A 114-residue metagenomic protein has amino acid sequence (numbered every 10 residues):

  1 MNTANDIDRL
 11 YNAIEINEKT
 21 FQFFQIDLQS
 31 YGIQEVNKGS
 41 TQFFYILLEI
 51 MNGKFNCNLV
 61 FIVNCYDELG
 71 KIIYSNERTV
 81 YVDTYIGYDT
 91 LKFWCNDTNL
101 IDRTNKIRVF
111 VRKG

Functional and structural regions predicted by a protein language model:
M1-Q42: Transition segment at domain starts
Q42-F44, L59: Hydrophobic core residues within well-ordered beta-strands of beta-rich domains
Y45-M51: Short edge beta-strand/loop segments characteristic of extracellular beta-sandwich folds
M51-N56, E68-I72: Short, cysteine-centered beta-strand-loop-beta hairpins and adjacent loop/turn segments enriched in charged/polar
N52-N58, L100-R103: A short beta-turn/strand-edge loop motif at beta-sheet boundaries
N56-I62, Y74-E77: Short, hydrophobic/aromatic beta-strand segments
V63-D67: Conserved aromatic beta-strand anchor motif in extracellular beta-sandwich/beta-rich domains
L69-G114: Short, solvent-exposed, Trp/other aromatic-anchored flexible loops in extracytoplasmic proteins
